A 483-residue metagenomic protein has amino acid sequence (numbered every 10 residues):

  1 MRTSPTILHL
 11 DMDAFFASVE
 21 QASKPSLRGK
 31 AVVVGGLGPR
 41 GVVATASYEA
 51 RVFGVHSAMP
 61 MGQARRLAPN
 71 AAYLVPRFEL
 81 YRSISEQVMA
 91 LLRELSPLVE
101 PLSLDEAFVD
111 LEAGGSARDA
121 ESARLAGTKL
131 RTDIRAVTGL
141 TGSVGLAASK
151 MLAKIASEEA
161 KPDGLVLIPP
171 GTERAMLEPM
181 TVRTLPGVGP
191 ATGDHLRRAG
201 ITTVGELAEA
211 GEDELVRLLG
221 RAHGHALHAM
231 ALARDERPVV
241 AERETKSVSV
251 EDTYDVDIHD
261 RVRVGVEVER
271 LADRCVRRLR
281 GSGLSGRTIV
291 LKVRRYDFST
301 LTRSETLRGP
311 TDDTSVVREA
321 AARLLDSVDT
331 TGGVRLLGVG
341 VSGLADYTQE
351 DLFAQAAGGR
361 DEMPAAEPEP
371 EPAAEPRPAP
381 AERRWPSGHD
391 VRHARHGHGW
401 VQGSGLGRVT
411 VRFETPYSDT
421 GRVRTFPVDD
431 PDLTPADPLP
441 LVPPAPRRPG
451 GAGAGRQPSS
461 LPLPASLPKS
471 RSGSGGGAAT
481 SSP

Functional and structural regions predicted by a protein language model:
M1-H225, V239, A357-G359, A365-P378 (+4 more regions): Gly/Gly-Pro- and Ser/Thr-rich, intrinsically disordered tail segments characteristic of DNA damage-repair and tolerance
L102-E106, A147-K150, L284-T288, V334-L336 (+1 more regions): Short Gly/Ser/Thr- and Asp/Glu-enriched loop/turn motifs at secondary-structure junctions
T184, T192-L336, V341-Q349, A357-D361: DNA-contacting surface of Y-family translesion DNA polymerases
L344-E369, P435-R448: Intrinsically disordered, low-complexity mixed-charge segments
A379-R395: Short coil-to-beta transition motif at edge beta-strands of beta-rich domains
G397-S404: Short beta-strand-centered aromatic/proline hotspots
G407-V411: Short aromatic-glycine-enriched beta-strand elements
R412-P483: Intrinsically disordered, low-complexity linker and terminal regions at domain boundaries
